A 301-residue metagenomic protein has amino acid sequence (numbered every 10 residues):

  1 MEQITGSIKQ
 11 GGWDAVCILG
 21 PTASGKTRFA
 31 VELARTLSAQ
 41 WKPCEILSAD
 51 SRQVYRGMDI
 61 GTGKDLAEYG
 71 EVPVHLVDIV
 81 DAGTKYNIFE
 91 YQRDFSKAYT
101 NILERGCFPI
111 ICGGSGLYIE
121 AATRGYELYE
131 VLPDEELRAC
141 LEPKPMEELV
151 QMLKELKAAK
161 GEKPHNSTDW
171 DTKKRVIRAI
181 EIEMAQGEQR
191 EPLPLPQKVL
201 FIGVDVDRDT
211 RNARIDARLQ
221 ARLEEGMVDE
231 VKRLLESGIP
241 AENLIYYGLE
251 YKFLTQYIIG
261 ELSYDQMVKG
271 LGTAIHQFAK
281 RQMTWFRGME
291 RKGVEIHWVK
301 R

Functional and structural regions predicted by a protein language model:
M1-R301: Phosphate/pyrophosphate-binding catalytic cores of soluble transferases and nucleic-acid-acting enzymes
